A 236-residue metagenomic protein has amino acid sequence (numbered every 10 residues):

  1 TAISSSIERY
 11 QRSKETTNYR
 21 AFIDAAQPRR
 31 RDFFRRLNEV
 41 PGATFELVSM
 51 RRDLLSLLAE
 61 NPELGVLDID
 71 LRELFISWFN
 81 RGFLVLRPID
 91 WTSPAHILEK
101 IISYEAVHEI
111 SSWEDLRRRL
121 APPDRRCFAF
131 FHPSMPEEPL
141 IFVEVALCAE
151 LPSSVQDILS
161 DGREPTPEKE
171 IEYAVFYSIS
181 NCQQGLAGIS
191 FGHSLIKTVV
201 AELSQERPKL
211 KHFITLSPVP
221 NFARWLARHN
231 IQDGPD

Functional and structural regions predicted by a protein language model:
T1-D236: Extended, composition-driven regions rather than compact fold-specific motifs
